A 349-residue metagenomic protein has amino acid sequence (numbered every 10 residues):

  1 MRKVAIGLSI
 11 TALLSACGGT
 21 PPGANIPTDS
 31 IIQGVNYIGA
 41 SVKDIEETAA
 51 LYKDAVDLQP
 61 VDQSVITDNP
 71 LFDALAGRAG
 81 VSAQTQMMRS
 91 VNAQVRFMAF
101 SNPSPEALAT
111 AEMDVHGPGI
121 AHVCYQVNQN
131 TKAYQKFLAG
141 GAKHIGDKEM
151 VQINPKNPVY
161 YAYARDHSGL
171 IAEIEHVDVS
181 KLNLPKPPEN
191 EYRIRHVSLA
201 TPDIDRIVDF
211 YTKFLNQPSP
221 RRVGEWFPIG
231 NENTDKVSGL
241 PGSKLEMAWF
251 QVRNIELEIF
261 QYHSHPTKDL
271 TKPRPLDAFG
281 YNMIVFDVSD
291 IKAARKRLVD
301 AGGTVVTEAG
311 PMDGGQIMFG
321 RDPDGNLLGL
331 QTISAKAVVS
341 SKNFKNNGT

Functional and structural regions predicted by a protein language model:
R2-L8: Sec-dependent signal peptide recognition, specifically the positively charged N-region followed immediately by
S15-A16: C-terminal motif of bacterial Sec signal peptides marking the signal peptidase cleavage site
T20-A49, D62, I120-Y125, H176-V208 (+5 more regions): N-terminal beta-strand motif that seeds the catalytic metal site of vicinal oxygen chelate
Q33-K43, S82-N102, L108-F137, V159-R165 (+4 more regions): Vicinal oxygen chelate
S41-A93, A139, V151-P155, A200-N254 (+2 more regions): Core segments of cupin and vicinal oxygen chelate
F97-N102, Y161-P185: Short, structured interface segments
D166-S168, G302, D322-D324: Residue-level recognition of short loop/turn positions
